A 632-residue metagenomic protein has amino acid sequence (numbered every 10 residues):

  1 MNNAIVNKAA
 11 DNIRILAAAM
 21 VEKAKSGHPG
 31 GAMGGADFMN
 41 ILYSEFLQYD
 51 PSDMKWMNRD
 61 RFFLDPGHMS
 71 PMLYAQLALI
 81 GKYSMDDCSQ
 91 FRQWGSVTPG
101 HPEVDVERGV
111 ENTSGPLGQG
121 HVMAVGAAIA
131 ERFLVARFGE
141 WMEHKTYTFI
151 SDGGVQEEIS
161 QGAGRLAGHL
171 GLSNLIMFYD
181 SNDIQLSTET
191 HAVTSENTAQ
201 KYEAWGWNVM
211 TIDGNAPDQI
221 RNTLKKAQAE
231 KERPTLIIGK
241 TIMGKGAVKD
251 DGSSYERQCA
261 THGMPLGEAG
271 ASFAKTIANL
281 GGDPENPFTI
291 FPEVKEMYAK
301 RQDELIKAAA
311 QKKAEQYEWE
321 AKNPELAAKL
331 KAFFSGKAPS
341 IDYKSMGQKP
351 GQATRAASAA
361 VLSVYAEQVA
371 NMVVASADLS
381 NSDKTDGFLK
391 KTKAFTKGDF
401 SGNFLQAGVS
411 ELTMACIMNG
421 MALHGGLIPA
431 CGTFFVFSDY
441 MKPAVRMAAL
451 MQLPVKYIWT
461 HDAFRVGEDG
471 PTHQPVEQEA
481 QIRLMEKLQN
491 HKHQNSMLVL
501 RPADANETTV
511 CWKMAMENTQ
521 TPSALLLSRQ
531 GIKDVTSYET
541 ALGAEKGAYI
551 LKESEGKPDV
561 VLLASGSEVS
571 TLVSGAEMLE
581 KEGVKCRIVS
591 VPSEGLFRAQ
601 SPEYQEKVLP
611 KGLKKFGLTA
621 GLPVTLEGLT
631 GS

Functional and structural regions predicted by a protein language model:
M1-T146, E296, K300-L526, G531 (+1 more regions): Thiamine diphosphate
D65, S151, I212, G239 (+5 more regions): Small/polar loops that bind or transfer phosphate-bearing groups
Q93-D105, M123, I129, F133-E143 (+6 more regions): Thiamine diphosphate
T148-F149, M177, A375, F616: Residue-level marker for buried hydrophobic side chains located in beta-strands that build the well-ordered beta-sheet
G153-I159: Short acidic, Gly/Ser-rich segments with clustered Asp/Glu that frequently serve as metal-coordination loops in enzyme
G154, I242, S380: Catalytic metal-binding/acid-base residues of hydrolase active sites
F273-Q311: Non-catalytic, alpha-helical, charged scaffold/linker segments that couple or flank catalytic or architectural cores
